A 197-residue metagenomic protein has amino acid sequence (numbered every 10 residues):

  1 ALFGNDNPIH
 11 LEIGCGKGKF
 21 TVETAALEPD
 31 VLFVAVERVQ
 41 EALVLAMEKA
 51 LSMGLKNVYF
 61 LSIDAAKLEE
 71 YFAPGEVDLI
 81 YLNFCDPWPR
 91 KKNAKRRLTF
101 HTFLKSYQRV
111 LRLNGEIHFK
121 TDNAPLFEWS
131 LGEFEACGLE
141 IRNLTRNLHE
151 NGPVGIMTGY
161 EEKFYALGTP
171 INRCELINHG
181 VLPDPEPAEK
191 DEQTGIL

Functional and structural regions predicted by a protein language model:
A1-I9: Conserved alpha-helix/loop element of class I SAM-dependent methyltransferases that forms part of the SAM/SAH-binding
G14-G16: Class I SAM-dependent methyltransferase "Motif I" SAM/SAH-binding loop
V39: Conserved SAM/SAH-binding beta-strand->alpha-helix loop
E48-P74: S-adenosyl-L-methionine
T99-L113: A short glycine-rich, Lys/Arg-flanked "PGG" loop and its adjoining helix->strand segment in the class I
N114-T121: Conserved beta-strand signature within the Rossmann-like core of class I S-adenosyl-L-methionine
G132, C137-L197: Class I S-adenosyl-L-methionine
